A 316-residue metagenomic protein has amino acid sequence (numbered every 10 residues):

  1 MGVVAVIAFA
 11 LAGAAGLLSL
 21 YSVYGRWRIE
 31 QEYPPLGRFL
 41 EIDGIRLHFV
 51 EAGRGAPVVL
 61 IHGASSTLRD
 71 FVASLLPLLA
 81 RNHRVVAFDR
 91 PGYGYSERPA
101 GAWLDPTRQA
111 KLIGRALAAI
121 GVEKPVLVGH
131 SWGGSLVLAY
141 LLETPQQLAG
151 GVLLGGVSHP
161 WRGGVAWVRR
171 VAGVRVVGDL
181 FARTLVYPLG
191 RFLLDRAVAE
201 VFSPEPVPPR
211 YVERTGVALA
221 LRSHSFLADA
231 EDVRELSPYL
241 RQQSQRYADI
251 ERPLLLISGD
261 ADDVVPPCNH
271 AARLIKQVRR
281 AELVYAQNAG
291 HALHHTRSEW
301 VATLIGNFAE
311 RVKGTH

Functional and structural regions predicted by a protein language model:
M1-V58, R81-H83, V122-E123, E310-H316: Alpha/beta-hydrolase fold catalytic core
R28, R162-A166, V186-D249: Conserved alpha/beta-hydrolase catalytic His-Asp/Glu region
I42, V50-A52, A87-V128, T303: Active-site loop/oxyanion-hole signature of alpha/beta-hydrolase fold enzymes
E51-Y95: Conserved HGGG/HGGXW glycine-rich cap/lid loop of the alpha/beta-hydrolase fold
E123-V165: Conserved hydrolase catalytic core segment
I250, L256-S258: Short beta-strand/loop motif that positions the catalytic acidic residue of the alpha/beta-hydrolase fold
A261-V265, H291: Acidic catalytic loop of the alpha/beta-hydrolase fold
R279-H316: Catalytic active-site module of serine/aspartate enzymes centered on a nucleophile-bearing elbow/loop
